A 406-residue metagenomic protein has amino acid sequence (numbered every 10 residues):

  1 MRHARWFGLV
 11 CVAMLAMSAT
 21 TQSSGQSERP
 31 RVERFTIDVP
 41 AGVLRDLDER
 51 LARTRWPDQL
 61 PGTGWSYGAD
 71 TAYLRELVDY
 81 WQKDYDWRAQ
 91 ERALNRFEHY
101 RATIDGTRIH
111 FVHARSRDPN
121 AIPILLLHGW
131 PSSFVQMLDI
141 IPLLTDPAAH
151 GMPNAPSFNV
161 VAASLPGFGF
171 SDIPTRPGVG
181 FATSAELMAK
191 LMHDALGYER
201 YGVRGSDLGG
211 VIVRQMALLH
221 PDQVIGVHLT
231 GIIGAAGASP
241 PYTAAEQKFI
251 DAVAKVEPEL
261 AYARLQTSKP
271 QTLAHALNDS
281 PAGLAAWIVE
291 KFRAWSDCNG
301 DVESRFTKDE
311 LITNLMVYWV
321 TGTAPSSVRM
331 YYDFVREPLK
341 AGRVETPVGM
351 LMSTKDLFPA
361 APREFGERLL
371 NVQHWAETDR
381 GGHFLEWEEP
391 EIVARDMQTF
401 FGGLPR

Functional and structural regions predicted by a protein language model:
G8-S18: Bacterial N-terminal signal peptides
L44-R115, E310, W319, P325-E337: Non-catalytic accessory segments flanking enzyme active sites
W87-A89, M152, L165-V179, R214: Glycine-rich "HGGG/HGxG" loop immediately N-terminal to the catalytic nucleophile of the alpha/beta-hydrolase
A121-G129: Short beta-strand element of the alpha/beta-hydrolase
W130-P142: The serine-hydrolase catalytic nucleophile loop
L143-H150, A155, A195-K248: Conserved hydrolase catalytic core segment
G178-D194: Alpha/beta-hydrolase active-site loop
Q266-R406: C-terminal subdomain of alpha/beta-hydrolase-fold enzymes, centered on the catalytic histidine and its supporting
